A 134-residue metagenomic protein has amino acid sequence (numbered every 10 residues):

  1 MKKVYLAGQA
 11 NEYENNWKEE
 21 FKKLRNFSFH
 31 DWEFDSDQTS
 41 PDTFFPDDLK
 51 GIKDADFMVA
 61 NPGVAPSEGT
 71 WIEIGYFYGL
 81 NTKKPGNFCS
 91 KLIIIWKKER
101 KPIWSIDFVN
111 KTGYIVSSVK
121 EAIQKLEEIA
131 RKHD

Functional and structural regions predicted by a protein language model:
M1-D134: Conserved catalytic or regulatory cores that recognize and/or transform ribose-phosphate-containing ligands
